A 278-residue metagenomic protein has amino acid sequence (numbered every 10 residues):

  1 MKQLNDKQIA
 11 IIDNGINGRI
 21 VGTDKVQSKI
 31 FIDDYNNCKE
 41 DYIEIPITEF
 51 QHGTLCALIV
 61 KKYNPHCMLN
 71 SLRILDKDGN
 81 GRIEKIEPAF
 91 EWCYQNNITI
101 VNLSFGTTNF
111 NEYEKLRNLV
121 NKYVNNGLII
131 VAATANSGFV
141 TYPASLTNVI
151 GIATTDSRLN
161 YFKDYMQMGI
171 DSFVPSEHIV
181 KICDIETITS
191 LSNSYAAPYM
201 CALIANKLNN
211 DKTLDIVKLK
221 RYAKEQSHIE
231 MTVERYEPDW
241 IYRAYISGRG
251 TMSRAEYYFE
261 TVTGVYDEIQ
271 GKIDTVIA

Functional and structural regions predicted by a protein language model:
M1-C67: Active-site core segment of subtilase-fold serine proteases
K2-N5, G81-N102, E112-L128, G138-G151 (+1 more regions): Mature extracellular/periplasmic domains of secretome proteins
N5-K7, D13-G15, G22, F139-N209: Extracellular S/T/G-rich loop segment that most often corresponds to the catalytic His/Ser-adjacent loop
I11, D24-V26, I100-N102, N209-Y258: C-terminal subdomain of the subtilisin-like protease fold in secreted/lumenal serine endopeptidases
Y42-T108: Subtilisin-like peptidase catalytic core
N70, I129-V131: Structural detector of well-ordered beta-strand residues that form the stable sheet scaffold of enzyme domains
I100-S104, V131, V276-I277: Structural motif
S253-T275: A short, well-structured beta->alpha microelement
